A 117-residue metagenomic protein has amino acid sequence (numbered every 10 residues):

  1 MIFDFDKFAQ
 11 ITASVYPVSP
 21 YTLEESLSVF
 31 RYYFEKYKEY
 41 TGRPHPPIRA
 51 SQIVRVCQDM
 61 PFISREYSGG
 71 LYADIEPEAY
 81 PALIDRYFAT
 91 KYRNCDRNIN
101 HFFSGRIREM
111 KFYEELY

Functional and structural regions predicted by a protein language model:
I2-Y117: Append "and, occasionally, other polyanion-binding protein interfaces
